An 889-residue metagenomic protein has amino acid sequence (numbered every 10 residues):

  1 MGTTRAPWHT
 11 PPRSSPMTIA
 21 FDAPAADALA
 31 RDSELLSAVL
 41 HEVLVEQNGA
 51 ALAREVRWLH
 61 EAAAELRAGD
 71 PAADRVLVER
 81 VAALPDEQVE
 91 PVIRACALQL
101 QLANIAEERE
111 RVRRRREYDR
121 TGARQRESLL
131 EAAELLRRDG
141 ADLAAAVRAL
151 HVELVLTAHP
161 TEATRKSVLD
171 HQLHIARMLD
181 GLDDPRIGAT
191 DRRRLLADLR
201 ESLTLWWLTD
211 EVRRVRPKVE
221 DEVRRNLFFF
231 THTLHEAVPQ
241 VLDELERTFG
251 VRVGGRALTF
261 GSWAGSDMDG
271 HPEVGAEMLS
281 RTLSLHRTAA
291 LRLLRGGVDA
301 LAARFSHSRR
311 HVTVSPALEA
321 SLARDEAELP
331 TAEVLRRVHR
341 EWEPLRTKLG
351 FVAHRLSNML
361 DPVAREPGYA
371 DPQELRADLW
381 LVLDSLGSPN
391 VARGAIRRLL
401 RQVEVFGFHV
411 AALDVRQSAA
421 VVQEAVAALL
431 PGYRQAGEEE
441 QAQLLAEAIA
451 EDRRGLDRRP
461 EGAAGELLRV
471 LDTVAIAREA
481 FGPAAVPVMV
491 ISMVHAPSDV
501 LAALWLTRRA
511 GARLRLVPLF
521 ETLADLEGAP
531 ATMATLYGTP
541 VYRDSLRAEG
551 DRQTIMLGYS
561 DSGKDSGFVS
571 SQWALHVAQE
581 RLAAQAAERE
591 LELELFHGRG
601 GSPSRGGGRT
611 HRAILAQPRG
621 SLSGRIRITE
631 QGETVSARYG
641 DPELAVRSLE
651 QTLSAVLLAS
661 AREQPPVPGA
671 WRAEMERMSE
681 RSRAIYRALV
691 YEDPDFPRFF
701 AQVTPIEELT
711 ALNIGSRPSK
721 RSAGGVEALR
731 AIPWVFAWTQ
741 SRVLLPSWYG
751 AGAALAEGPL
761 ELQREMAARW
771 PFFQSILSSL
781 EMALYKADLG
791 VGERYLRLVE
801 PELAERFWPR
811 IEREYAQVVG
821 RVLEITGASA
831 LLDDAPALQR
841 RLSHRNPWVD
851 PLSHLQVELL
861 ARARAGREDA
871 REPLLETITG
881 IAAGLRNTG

Functional and structural regions predicted by a protein language model:
P12-A446, A463-E466, L514, G607 (+7 more regions): Often metal-dependent polyanion-binding catalytic scaffolds in large enzymes
V43, W58, P71, E108 (+15 more regions): Carbohydrate-active enzymes and regulators
E153-H159, T164-R165, L169-A176, A189-D210 (+7 more regions): Structured alpha-helical segments in the cores of large, soluble enzyme domains
V274-A303, R509-A684: Catalytic or ion-translocation cores adjacent to nucleophile or general acid/base/metal-coordination motifs in diverse
E341-T347, F351-H354, N358, F408-L501 (+5 more regions): Active-site cores of enzymes that catalyze phosphoryl transfer or operate on phosphate-rich substrates
F700-G889: C-terminal accessory/interaction regions of large nucleic acid-associated machines
